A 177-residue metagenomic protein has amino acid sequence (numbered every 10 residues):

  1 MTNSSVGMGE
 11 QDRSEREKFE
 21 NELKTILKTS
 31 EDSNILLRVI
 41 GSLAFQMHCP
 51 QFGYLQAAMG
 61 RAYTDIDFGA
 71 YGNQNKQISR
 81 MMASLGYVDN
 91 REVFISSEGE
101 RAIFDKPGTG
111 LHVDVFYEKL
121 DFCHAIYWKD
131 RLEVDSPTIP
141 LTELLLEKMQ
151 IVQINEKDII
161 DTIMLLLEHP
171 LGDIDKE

Functional and structural regions predicted by a protein language model:
M1-M47: Helical scaffold of the NTase/Pol beta-like nucleotidyltransferase catalytic core
T2, V6, F116-E177: Catalytic cores of NTP-dependent nucleotidyl/adenyl transfer enzymes across multiple folds
K24, K28, R80, M164-L167: Surface-exposed alpha-helical segments enriched in charged/polar residues
L27-I66, A70-S79, I139-P140: Active-site nucleotide-donor binding segment shared across nucleotidyl transfer reactions
L43, Q74, G108-G110, K119-D121 (+1 more regions): Short, flexible active-site-adjacent loop segments at beta-strand->alpha-helix junctions, enriched in small/polar
I66, E100-A102, L111-D114, D135-P137 (+1 more regions): Generic beta-strand structural signal
S79, A83-H124: Conserved catalytic core of two-metal-ion nucleotidyltransferases
